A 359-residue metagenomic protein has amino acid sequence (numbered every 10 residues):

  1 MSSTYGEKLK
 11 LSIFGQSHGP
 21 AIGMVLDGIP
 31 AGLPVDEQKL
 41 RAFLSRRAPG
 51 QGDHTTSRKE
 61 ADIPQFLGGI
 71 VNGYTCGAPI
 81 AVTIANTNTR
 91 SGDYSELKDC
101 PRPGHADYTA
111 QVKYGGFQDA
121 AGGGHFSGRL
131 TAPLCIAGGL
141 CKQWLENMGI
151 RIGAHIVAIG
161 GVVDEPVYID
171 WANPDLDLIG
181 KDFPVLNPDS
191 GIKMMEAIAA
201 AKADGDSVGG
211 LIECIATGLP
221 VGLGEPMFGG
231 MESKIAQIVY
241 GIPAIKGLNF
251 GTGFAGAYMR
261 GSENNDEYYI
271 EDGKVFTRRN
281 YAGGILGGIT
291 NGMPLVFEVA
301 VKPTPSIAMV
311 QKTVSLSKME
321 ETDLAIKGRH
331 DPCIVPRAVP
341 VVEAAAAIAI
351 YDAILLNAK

Functional and structural regions predicted by a protein language model:
M1-R58: N-terminal, positively charged regions that mediate nucleic acid binding
K10, S306-K359: Internal helix-turn-beta structural module
K10-G15, Q118-L130, V221-E225, N280-I285 (+1 more regions): A short glycine/serine-rich beta->alpha loop
F14-P20, G205-E321: Glycine-rich anion/phosphate-binding loop at the beta-strand->alpha-helix junction
P20-G32, G128-I150, A154, G229-Q237 (+2 more regions): Alpha-helical support elements that line or immediately flank enzyme active sites and cofactor-binding pockets
L44-P103, D107-T109: Glycine-rich, N-terminal phosphate-binding loop and its surrounding beta-alpha-beta segment
K98-G124, K312-H330: Short acidic, glycine/tyrosine-flanked loop/strand segments centered on an H-E-D-like triad
K113-M227: Glycine-rich, mobile lid/loop segments that gate access to catalytic sites or pores
